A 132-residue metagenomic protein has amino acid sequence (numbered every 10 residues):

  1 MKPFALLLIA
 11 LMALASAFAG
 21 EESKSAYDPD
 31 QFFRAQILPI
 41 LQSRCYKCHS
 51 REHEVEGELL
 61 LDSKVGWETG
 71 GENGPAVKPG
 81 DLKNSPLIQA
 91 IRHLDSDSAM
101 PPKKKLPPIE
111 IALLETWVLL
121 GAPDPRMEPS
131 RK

Functional and structural regions predicted by a protein language model:
A5-A15: Bacterial N-terminal signal peptides
A17-K132: Aromatic- and Gly/Pro-enriched helix-to-coil junctions and flexible linker segments
